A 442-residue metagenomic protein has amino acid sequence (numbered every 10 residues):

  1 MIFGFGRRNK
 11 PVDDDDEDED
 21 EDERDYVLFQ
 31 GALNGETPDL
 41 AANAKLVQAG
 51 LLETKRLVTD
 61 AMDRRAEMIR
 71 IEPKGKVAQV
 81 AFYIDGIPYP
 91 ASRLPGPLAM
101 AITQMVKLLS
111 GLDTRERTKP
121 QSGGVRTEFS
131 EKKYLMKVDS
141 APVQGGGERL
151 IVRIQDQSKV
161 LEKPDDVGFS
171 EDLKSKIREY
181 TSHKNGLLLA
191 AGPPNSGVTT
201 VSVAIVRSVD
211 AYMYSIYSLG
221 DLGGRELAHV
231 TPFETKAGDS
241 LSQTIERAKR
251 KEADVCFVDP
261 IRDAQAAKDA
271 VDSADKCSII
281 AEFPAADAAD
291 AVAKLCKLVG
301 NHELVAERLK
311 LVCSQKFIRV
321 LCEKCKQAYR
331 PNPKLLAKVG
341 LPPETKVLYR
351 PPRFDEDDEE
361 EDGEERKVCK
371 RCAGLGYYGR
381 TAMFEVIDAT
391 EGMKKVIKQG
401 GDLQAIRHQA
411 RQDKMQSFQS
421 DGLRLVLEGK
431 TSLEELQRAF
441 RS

Functional and structural regions predicted by a protein language model:
M1-V12: N-terminal acidic, proline/glycine-rich, low-complexity intrinsically disordered segments
F3-G4, E17-E19, V27, T37-S442: Short, flexible helix-loop junctions that flank or precede catalytic/ligand sites
P11-E19, E23: N-lobe entry segment of adenylate-forming
R24-Q30: Interdomain/boundary linker segments immediately adjacent to catalytic/signaling cores
